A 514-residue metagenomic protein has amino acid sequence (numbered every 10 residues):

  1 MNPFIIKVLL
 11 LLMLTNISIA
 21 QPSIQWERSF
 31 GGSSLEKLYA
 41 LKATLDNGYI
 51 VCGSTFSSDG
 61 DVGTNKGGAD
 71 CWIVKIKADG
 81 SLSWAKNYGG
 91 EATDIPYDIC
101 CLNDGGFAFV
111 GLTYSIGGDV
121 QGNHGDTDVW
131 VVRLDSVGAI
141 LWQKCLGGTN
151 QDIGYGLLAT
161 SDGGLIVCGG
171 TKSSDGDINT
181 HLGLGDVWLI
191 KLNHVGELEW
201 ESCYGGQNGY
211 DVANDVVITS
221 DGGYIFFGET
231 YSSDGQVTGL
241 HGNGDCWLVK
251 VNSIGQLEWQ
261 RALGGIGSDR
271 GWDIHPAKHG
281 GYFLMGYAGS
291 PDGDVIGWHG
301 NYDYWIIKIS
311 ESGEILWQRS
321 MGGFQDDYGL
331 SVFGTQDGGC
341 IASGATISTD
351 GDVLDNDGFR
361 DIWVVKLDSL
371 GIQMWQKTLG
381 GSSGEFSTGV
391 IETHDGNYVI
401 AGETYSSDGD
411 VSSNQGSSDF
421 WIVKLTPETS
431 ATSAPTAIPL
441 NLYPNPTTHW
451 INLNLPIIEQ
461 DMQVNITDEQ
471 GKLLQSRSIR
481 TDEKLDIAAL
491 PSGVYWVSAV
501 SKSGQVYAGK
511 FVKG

Functional and structural regions predicted by a protein language model:
M1, A20, D94, I274 (+6 more regions): Selective for proline/serine-rich intrinsically disordered segments in cytosolic/nuclear regulatory regions
M1-W26: Bacterial Sec-dependent N-terminal signal peptides
P3, L11-L12, Y210, G384 (+1 more regions): Compositionally biased, low-complexity segments enriched in small residues
F4-I5, N16-S18, D273, E314 (+3 more regions): Generic short N-terminal amphipathic or hydrophobic helices
I5, L14, L257, I438-L442 (+1 more regions): A generic hydrophobic-helix recognition signal that picks specific residues within alpha-helical hydrophobic
V8-L11, A20, D79, T219 (+9 more regions): Compositionally biased, intrinsically disordered low-complexity segments
A20-S433: A sequence-level/structural motif corresponding to short, flexible coil/turn segments enriched in small polar residues
T436-Y443, T447-G514: C-terminal outer-membrane/trafficking sorting elements
